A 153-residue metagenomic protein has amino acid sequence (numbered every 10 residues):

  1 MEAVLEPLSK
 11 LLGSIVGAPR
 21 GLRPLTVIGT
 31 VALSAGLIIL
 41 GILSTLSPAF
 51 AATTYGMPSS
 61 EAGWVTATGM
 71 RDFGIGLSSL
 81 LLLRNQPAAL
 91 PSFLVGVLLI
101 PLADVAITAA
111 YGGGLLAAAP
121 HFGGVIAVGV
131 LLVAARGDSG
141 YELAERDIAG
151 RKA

Functional and structural regions predicted by a protein language model:
M1-L22: Short, Lys/Arg-rich, polar N-terminal cytosolic tail immediately upstream of the first transmembrane signal-anchor
P19, S78-F93, G112: Juxtamembrane helix-break-helix junctions at the cytosolic face of small multi-pass alpha-helical membrane proteins
P19-S60: Membrane-helix boundary elements
S34-I42, F122-R136: Hydrophobic core of alpha-helical transmembrane segments in multi-pass integral membrane proteins
A35, I39-L40, E61-L81, G96-L99: Core segments of alpha-helical transmembrane spans in multipass integral membrane proteins
R71, P91-I107, A127: Hydrophobic alpha-helical membrane segments
P91, A103-P120, D138: Membrane-helix boundary connector in multi-pass membrane proteins
I126-A153: Membrane-water interface at the C-terminal end of transmembrane alpha helices
